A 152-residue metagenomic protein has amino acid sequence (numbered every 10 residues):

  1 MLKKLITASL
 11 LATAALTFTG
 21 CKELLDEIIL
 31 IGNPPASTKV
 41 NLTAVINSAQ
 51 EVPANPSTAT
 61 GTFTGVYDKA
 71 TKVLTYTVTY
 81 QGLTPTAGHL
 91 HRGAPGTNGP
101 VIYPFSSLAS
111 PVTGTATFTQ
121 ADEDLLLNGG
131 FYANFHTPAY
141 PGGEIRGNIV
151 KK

Functional and structural regions predicted by a protein language model:
M1-G20: Sec-dependent bacterial lipoprotein signal peptides
T17-G88, R92-K152: Metal-centered catalytic cores of metalloenzymes
